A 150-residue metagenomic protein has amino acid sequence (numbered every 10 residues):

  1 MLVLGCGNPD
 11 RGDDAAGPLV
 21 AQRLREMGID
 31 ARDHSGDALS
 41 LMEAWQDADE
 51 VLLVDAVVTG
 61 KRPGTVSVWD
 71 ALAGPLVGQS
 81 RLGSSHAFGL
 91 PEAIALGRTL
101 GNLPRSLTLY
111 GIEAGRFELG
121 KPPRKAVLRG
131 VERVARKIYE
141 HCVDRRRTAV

Functional and structural regions predicted by a protein language model:
M1-R116, K121-R133, K137-V150: N-terminal catalytic or cofactor-binding beta/alpha core of small enzyme domains
